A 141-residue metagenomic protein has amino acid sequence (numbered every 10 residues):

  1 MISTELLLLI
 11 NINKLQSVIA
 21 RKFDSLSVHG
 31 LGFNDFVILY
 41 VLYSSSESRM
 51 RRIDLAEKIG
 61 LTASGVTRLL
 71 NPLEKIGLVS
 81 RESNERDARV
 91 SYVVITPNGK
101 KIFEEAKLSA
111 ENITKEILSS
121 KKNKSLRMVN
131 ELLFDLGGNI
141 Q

Functional and structural regions predicted by a protein language model:
M1, N123-Q141: C-terminal regulatory/oligomerization modules of transcriptional regulators
M1-H29: N-terminal leader segment of winged-helix/HTH proteins
T4, N34-D35, N98, S125: N-terminal positioning helix adjacent to the helix-turn-helix/winged-helix DNA-binding module
I12-L15, I19, F23, I59 (+3 more regions): Alpha-helical linker/hinge and terminal dimerization helices associated with HTH transcriptional regulators
R21-T62: N-terminal helix-turn-helix DNA-binding core of bacterial DNA-binding proteins
R52, L70-N71: Short, hydrophobic-biased segments on the C-terminal half of alpha helices that form "recognition helices"
N71-M128: Charged, amphipathic alpha-helical coiled-coil/dimerization segments
